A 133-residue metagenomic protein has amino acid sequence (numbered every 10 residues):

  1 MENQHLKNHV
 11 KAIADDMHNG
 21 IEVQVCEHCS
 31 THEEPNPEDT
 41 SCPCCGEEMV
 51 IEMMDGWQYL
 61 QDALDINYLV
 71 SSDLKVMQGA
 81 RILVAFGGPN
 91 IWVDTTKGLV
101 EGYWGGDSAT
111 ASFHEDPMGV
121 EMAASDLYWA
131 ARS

Functional and structural regions predicted by a protein language model:
H5-N8: N-terminal capping/linker segments that flank leucine-rich repeat
I13, M17-G20: Long, charge-rich alpha-helical interaction segments
V23, P35-D39: Processing junctions and N-termini across compartments
Q24-C29, C42-C45: Short cysteine-rich clusters marking metal-coordination/redox-active sites
S30-P35, G46-I51: Cys/His-rich microdomains that often coordinate metals
S41-E48, G56-A63: Short cysteine/histidine-rich metal-coordination sites, predominantly Zn2+-binding motifs
Q61-K97: Amphipathic, interaction-prone secondary-structure segments
G98-S133: Polybasic, proline/glycine-rich intrinsically disordered low-complexity segments
